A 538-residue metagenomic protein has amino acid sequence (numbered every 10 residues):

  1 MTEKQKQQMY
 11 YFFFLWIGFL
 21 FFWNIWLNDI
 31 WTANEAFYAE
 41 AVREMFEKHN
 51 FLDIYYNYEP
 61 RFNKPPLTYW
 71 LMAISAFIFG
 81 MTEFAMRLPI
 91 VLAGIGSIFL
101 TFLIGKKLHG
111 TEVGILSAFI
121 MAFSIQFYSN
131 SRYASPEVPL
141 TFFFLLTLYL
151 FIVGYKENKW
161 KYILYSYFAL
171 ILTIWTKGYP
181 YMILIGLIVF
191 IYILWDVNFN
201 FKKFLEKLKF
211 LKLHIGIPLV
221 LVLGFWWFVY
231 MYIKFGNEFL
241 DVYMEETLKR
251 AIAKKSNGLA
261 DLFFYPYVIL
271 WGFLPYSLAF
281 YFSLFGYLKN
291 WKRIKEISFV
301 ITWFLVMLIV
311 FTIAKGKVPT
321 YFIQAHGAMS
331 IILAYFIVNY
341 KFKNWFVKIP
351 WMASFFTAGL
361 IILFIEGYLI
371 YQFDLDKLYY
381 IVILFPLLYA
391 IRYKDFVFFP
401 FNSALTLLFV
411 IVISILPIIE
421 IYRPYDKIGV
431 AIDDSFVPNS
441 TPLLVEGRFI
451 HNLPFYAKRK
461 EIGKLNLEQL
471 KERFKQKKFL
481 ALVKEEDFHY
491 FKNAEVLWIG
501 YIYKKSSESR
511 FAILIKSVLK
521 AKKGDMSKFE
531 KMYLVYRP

Functional and structural regions predicted by a protein language model:
M1-I349, E508-A512, K528-E530: Membrane-integral, polyisoprenol-dependent glycosyltransferases of the GT-C/oligosaccharyltransferase superfamily
L164, F285-P538: Membrane-embedded architecture of ER/inner-membrane glycosylation machinery
